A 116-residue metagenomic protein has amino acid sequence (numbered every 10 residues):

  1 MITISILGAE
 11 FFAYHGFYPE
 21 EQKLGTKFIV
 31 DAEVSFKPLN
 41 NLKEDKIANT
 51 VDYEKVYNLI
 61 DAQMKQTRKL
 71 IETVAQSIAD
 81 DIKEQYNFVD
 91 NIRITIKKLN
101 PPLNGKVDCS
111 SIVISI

Functional and structural regions predicted by a protein language model:
M1-I116: N-terminal, polar/charged subdomain of small-to-medium soluble alpha/beta proteins
